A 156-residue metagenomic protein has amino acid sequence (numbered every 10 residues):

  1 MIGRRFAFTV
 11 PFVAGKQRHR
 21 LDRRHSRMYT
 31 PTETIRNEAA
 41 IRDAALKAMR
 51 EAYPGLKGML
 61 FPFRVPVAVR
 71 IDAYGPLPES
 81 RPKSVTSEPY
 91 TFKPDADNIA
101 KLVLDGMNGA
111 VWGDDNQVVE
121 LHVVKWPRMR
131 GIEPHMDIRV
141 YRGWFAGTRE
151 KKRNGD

Functional and structural regions predicted by a protein language model:
M1-D156: Acidic, proline/glycine-enriched N-terminal capping motif
